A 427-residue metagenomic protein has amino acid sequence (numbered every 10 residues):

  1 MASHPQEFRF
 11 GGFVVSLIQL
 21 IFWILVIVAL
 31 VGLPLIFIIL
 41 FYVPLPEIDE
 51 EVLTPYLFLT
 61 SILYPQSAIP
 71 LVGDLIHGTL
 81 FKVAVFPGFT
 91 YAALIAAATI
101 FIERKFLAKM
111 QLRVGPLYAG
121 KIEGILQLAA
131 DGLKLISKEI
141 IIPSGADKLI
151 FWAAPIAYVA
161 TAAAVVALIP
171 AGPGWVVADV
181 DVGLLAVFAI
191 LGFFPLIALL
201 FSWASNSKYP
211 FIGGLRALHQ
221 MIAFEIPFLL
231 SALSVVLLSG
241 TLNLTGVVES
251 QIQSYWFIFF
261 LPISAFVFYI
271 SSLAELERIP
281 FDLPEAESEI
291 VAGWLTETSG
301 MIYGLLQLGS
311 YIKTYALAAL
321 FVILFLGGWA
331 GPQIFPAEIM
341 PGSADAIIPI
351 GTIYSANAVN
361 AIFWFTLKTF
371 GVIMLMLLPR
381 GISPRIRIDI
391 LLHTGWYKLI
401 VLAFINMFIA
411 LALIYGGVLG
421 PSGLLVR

Functional and structural regions predicted by a protein language model:
A2-R427: Selective transmembrane helix interface/packing segments
